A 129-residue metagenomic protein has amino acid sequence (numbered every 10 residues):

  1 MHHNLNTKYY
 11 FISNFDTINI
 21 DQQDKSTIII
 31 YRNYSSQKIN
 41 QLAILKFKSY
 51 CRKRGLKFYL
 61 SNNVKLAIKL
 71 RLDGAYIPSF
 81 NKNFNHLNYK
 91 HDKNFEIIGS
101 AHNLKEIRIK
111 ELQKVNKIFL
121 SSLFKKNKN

Functional and structural regions predicted by a protein language model:
M1-F84, Y89-N116: Conserved N-terminal beta1-alpha1 strand-loop-helix module at the mouth
E111-N129: Active-site/ligand-binding-proximal alpha/beta "capping" segment
